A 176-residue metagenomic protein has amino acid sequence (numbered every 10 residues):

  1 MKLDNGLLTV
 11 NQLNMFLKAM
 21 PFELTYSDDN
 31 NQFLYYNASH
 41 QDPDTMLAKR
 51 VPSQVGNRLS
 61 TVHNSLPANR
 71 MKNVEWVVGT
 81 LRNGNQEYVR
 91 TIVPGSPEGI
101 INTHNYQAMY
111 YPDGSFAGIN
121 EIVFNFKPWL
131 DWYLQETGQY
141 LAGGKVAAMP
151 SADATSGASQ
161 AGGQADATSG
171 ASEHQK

Functional and structural regions predicted by a protein language model:
M1-T9, L13-L17, V123-K176: Juxtadomain coupling helices with adjacent low-complexity linkers
K2-Q41: Sensory modules in modular signal-transduction proteins
N30, Y35, S39-E136: Sensory/regulatory domains in signal-transduction proteins
